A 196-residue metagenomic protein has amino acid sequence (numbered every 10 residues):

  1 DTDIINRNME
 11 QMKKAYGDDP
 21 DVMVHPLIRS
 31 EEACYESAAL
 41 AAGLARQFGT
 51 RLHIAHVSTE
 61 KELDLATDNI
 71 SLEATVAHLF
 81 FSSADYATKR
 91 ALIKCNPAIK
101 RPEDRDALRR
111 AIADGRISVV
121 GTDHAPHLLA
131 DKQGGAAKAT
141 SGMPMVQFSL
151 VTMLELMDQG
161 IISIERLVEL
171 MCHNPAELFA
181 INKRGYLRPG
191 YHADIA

Functional and structural regions predicted by a protein language model:
D1-V120: Histidine/acidic residue-rich metal-binding segments in metalloenzymes
D19-A39, L44-G49, V119-V120, A125-A196: His/Asp/Glu-enriched, well-ordered alpha-helical/loop segment that forms or immediately abuts the divalent-metal
